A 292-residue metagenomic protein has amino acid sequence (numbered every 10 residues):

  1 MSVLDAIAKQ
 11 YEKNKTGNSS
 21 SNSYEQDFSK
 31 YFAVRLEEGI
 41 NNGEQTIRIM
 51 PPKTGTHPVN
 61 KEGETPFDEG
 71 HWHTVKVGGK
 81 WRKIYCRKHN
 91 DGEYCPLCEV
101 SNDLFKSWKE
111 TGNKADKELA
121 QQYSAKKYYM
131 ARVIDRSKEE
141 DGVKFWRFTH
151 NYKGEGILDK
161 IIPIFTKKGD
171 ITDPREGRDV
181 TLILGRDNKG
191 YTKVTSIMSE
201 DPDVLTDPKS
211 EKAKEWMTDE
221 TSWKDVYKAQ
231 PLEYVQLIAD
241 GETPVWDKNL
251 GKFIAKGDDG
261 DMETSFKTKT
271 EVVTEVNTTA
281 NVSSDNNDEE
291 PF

Functional and structural regions predicted by a protein language model:
M1-I171, D225, A229, E233-Q236 (+4 more regions): OB-fold ssDNA-binding interfaces and closely related basic DNA-contact patches used across DNA replication/repair
S2, E275-F292: Terminal short linear interaction segments
S124, S137-E139, D207, K214 (+1 more regions): Residue-level signal for the start and early helices of compact helical domains
K144-T218: Extended serine/threonine-enriched, polar tracts that run as long, contiguous segments within proteins
L205-N277, P291-F292: Long, highly charged low-complexity segments enriched in Glu/Asp and Lys/Arg with interspersed Ser/Thr
